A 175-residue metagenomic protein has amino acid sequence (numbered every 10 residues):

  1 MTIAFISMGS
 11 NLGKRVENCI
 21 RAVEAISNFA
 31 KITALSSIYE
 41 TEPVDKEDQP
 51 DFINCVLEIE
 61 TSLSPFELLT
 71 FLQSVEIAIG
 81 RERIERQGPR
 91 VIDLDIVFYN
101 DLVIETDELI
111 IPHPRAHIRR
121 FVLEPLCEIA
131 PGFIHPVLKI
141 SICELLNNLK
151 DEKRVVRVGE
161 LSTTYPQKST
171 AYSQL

Functional and structural regions predicted by a protein language model:
M1-F5: Extreme N-terminal starter segment of soluble prokaryotic enzymes
S10, L57-L63, F98-D101: Short beta-strand-to-loop capping motifs
K14-V16: Short N-terminal binding/cap micro-motifs at the start of the first secondary-structure element
N18-C19, L138: Residues at alpha-helix caps and immediate loop-helix transition turns in enzyme cores, especially N- and C-cap
I20-I26, L68-V75: Short amphipathic alpha-helices in soluble, non-transmembrane regions that often serve as interface/regulatory elements
R21-S64: Short, surface-exposed acidic-centric catalytic microdomains
S36, P43-D51, L69, S74-K168 (+1 more regions): Flexible, gly/pro- and Lys/Arg-enriched active-site loops
